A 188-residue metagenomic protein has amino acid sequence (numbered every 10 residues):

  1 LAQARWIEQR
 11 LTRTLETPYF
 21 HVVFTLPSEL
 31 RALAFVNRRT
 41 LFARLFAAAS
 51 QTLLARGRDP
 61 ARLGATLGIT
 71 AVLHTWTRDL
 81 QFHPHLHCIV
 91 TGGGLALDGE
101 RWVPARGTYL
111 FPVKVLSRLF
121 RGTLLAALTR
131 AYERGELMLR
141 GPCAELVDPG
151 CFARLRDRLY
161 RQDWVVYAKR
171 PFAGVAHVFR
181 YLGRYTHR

Functional and structural regions predicted by a protein language model:
L1-R188: Beta->alpha loop/short-helix hinge microenvironment recognizer with preference for catalytic Tyr/His contexts
